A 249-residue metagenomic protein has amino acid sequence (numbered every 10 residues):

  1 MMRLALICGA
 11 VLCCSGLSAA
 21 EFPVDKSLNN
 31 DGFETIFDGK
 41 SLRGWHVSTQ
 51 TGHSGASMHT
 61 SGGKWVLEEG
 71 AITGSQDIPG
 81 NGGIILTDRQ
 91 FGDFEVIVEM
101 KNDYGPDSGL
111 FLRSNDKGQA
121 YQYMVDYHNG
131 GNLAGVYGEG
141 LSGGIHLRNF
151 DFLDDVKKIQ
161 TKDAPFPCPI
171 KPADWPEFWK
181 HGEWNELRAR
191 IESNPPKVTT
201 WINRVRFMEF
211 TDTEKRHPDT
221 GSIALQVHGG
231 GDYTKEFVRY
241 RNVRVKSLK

Functional and structural regions predicted by a protein language model:
M1-M2: N-terminal secretory signal peptides that target proteins for export/translocation
A5-S15: Bacterial N-terminal signal peptides
A19-K249: Carbohydrate-interacting regions of secretory-pathway proteins
